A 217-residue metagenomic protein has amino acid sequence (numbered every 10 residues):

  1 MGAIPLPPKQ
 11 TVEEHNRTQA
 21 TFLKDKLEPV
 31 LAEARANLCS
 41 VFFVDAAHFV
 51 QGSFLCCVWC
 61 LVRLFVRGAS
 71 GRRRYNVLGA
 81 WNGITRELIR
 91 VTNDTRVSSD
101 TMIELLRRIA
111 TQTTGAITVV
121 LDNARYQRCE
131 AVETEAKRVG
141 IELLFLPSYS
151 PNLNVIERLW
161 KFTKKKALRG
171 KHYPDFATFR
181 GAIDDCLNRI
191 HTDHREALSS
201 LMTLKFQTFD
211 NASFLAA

Functional and structural regions predicted by a protein language model:
M1-A217: Short functional hotspots at interaction and active-site rims
